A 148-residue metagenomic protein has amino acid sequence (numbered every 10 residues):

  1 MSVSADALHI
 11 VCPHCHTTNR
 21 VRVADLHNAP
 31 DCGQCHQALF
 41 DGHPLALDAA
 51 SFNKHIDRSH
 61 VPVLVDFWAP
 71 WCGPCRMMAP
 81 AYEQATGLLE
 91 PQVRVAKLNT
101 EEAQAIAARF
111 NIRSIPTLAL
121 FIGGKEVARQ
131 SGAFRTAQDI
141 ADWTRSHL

Functional and structural regions predicted by a protein language model:
C12-C15, C32-C35: Short cysteine-rich clusters marking metal-coordination/redox-active sites
H16-N19, A38-L39, A79: Cys/His-rich microdomains that often coordinate metals
T18, P44-V63: A short beta-strand-turn-helix
V21-P30: Short linker/helix segments within small regulatory modules
C35-P44: Short Cys/His-rich micro-motifs in 6-15 aa windows
L47, F67, A79-T86, E90-A105 (+1 more regions): Thiol-based oxidoreductase modules, predominantly thioredoxin-like and allied folds used for disulfide exchange
H60, F67-W71, S114: Short pre-active-site segment immediately N-terminal to redox-active cysteine/selenocysteine motifs in thiol-based
S114, A119-L148: Non-catalytic, surface beta->alpha helical segment in thiol-disulfide oxidoreductase systems
